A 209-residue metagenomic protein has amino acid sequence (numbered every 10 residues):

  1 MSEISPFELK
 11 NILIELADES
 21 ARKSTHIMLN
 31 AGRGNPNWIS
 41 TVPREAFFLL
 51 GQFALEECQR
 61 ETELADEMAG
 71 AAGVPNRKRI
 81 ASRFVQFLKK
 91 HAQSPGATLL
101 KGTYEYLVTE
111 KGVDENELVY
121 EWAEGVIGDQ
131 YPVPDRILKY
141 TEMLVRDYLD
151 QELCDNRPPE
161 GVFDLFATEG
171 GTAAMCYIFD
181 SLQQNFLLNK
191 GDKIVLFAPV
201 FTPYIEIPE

Functional and structural regions predicted by a protein language model:
M1-G102: Conserved N-terminal helix/loop that builds the PLP phosphate-binding region of the aspartate aminotransferase-like
M68-E209: Conserved core of the PLP fold type I
